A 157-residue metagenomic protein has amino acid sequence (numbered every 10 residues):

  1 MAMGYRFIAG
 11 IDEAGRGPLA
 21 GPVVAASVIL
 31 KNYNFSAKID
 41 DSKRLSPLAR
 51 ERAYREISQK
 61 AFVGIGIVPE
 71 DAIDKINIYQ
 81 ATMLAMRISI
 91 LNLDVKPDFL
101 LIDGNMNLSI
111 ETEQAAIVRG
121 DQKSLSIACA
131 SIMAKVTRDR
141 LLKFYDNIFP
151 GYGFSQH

Functional and structural regions predicted by a protein language model:
M1-H157: RNase H-like, Mg2+-dependent phosphodiesterase core, and more generally RNA phosphate-backbone-engaging helix-loop
